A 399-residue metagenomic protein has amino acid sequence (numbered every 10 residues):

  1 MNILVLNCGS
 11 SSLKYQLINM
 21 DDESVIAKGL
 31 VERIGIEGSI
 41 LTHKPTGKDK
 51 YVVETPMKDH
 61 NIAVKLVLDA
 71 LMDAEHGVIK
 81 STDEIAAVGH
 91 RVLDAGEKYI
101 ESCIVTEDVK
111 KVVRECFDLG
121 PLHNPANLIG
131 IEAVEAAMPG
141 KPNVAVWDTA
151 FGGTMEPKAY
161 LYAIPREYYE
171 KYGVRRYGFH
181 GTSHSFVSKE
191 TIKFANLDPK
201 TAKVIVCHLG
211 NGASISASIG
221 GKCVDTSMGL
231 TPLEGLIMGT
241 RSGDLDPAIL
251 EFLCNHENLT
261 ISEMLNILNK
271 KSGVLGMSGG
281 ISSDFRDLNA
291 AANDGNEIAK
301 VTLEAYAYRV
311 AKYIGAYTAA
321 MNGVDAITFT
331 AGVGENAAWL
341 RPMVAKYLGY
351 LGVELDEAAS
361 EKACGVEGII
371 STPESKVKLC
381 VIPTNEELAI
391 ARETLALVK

Functional and structural regions predicted by a protein language model:
M1-G96: N-terminal glycine/serine-rich phosphate-binding loop of ATP-dependent small-molecule kinases, especially carbohydrate
G9, R91-L93, L209, V324 (+1 more regions): Glycine-rich beta-strand-to-loop/alpha-helix junction loops that act as flexible
A70-A86, T191-D198, I314-D325: Phosphate/pyrophosphate-binding loops at sites that engage ATP/ADP/AMP, CoA/4′-phosphopantetheine, polyphosphate
L71-H123, V144, A150-L161: Short beta-strand-loop/turn "lid" adjacent to the catalytic site in phosphate-handling enzymes
F151-H256: Glycine-rich phosphate-binding loop of actin/hexokinase-like ATP-binding domains
I219, D225-T260, N266, A331-K362: Catalytic phosphate/nucleotide-handling subdomain of diverse soluble enzymes
E257-T302: A mobile "lid/hinge" subdomain adjacent to the ATP/sugar-phosphate binding pocket shared across diverse ATP-dependent
I298-K300, E304-D325, G334-K399: Internal helix-turn-beta structural module
